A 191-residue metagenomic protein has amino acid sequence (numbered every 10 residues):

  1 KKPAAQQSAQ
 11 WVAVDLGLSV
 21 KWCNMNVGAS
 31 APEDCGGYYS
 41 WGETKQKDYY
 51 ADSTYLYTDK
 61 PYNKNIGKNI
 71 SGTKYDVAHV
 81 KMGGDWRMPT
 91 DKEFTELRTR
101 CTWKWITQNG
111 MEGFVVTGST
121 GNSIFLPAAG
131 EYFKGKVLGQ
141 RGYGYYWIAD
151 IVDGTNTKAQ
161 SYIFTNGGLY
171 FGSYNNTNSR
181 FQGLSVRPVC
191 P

Functional and structural regions predicted by a protein language model:
K1-P191: Conserved positions within compact, well-structured domain cores
